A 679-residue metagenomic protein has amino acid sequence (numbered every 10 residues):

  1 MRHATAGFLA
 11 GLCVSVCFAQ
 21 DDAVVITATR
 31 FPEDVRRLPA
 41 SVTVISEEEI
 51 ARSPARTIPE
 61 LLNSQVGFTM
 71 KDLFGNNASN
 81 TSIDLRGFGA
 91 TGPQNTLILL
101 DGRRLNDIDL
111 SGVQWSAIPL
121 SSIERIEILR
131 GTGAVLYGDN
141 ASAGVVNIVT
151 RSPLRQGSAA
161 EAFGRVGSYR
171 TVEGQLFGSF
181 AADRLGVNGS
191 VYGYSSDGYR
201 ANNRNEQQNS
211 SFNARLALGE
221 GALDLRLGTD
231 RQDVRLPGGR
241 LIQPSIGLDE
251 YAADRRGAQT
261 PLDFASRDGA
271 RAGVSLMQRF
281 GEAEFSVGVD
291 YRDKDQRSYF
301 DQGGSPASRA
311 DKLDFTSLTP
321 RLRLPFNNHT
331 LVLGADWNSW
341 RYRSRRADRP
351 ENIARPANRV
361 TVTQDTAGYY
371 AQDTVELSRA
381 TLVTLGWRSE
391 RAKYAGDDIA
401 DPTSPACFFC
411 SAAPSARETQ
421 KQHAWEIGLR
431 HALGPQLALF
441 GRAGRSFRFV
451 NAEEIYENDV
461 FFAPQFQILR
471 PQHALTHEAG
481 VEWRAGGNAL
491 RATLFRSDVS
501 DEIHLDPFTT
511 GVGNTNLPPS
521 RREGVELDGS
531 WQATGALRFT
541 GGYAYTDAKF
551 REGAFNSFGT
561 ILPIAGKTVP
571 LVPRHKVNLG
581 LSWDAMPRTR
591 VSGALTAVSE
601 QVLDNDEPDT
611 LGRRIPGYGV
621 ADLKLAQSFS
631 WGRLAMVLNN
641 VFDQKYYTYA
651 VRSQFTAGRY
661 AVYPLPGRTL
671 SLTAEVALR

Functional and structural regions predicted by a protein language model:
P59, N63-R103, D107: Extracytoplasmic beta-strand/coil segments of soluble accessory domains associated with Gram-negative outer-membrane
T96, G133, V145, V149-F180 (+3 more regions): Short strand-turn segments of transmembrane beta-barrel domains in outer membranes, especially the first one or two
R103-R130, V149, I468, T509: Short acidic/polar hinge/loop motifs at secondary-structure boundaries that mediate gating or recognition
V166-S195, R200-G239, L262-E284, L322-N327 (+4 more regions): Transmembrane beta-barrel wall of Gram-negative outer-membrane proteins
Q175, R279, E284-F300, A432 (+4 more regions): Membrane-embedded beta-barrel scaffold of Gram-negative outer-membrane proteins
P325-V332, D336-N338, V360-D498, Q532-T534 (+3 more regions): Structural signature of Gram-negative outer-membrane beta-barrels, strongest in the C-terminal barrel of TonB-dependent
S378-V383, R391-A392, F495-D498, N516-D606 (+1 more regions): Gram-negative outer-membrane beta-barrel transporters
A597-D604, A626-R679: C-terminal beta-signal and adjacent terminal beta-strands/loops of Gram-negative outer-membrane beta-barrel proteins
